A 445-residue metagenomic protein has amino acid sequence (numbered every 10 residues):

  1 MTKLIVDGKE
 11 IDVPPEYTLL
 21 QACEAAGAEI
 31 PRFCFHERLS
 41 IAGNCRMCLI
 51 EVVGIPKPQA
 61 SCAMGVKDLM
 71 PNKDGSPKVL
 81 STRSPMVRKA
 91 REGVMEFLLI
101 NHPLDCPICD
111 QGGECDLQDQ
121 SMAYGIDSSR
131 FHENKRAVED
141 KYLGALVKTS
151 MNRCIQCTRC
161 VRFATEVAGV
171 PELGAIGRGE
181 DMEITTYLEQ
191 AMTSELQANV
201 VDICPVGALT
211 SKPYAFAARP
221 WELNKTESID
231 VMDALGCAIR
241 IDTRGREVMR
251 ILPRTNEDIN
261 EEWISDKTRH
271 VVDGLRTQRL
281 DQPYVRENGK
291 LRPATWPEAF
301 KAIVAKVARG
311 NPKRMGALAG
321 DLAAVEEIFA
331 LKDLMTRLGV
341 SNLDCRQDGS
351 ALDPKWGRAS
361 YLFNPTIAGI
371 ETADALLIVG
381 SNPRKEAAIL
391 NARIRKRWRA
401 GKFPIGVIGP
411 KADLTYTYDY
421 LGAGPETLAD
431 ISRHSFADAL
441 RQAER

Functional and structural regions predicted by a protein language model:
M1-K9: Eukaryote-biased recognition of intrinsically disordered, low-complexity regulatory segments
K3, Y17-Q21, G65, A324: Short, structural beta-strand-to-alpha-helix junction motif
D7, Q21, A26, G43 (+2 more regions): Residues forming the flavin
K9-Y17: Short, contiguous acidic and Ser/Thr-rich linear segments
E10, F33-R38, S150-M151, T185-M192 (+1 more regions): Conserved short loop/turn motifs at secondary-structure junctions
L19-V53: A basic, amphipathic helix-loop patch mediating RNA/tRNA/ribosome contacts
R46-D230, L235-I239, R244-E247: Fe-S ferredoxin-like electron-transfer domains and their immediately adjacent linker/connector regions across
P103, S150, C157, V161-R162 (+3 more regions): Catalytic alpha/large subunits of respiratory electron-transfer oxidoreductases, centered on bis-MGD molybdoenzymes
